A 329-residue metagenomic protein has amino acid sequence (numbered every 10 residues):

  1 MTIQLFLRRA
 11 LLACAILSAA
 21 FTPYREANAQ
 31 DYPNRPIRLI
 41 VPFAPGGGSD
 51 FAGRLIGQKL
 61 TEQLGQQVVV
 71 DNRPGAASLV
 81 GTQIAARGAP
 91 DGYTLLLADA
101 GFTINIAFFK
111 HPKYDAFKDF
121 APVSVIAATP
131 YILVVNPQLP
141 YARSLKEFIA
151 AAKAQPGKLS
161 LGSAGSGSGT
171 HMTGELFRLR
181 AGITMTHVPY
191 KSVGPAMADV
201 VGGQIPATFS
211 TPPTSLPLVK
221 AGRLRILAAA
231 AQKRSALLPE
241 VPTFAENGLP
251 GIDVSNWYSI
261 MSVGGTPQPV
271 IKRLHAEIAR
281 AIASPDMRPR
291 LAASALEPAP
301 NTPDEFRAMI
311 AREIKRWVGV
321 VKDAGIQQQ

Functional and structural regions predicted by a protein language model:
M1-F6: N-terminal secretory signal peptides that target proteins for export/translocation
L12, L17-E26: C-terminal segment of classical bacterial N-terminal signal peptides
A27-K118, K158, S166, G182-T211 (+3 more regions): N-terminal (or domain-start) structured segment
N34-P36, L179-R180, K220, E246 (+1 more regions): An extracytoplasmic/periplasmic, membrane-proximal ligand-sensing/linker region
R87-Y93, A107-P195, F244, W257-R290: Hinge/capping helix and adjacent helix->loop/strand transition within the periplasmic-binding protein
A128, S215-A283, R312-K315: C-terminal lobe and pocket-closing loops of periplasmic/extracytoplasmic Venus-flytrap solute-binding proteins
